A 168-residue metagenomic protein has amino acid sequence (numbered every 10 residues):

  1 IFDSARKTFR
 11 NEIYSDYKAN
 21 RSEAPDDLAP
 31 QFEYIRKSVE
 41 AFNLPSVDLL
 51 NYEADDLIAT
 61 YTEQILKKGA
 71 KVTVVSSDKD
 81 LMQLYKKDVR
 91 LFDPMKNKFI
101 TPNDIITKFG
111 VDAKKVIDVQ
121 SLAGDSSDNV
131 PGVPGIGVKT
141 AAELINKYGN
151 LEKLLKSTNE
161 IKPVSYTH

Functional and structural regions predicted by a protein language model:
I1-V75, L81-F99: Noncatalytic, basic helical substrate-engagement surface that gates or grips nucleic-acid strands
L50, Y85, M95, F109 (+2 more regions): Residues at the C-termini of beta-strands that transition into short coil/loop
L66-G69, E160-V164: Short, glycine- and charge-enriched coil/turn segments that flank and shape catalytic ligand pockets
L84, L144, L154: Residues that scaffold the ATP/ADP-binding catalytic core of kinase and kinase-like folds
I100-D125, L155: A short, charged helix-loop
S126-K147: Helix-hairpin-helix
N150-K162: RNA substrate-recognition surfaces in RNA-acting enzymes
T167-H168: Conserved small/polar residues in nucleotide/adenosyl-binding loops
